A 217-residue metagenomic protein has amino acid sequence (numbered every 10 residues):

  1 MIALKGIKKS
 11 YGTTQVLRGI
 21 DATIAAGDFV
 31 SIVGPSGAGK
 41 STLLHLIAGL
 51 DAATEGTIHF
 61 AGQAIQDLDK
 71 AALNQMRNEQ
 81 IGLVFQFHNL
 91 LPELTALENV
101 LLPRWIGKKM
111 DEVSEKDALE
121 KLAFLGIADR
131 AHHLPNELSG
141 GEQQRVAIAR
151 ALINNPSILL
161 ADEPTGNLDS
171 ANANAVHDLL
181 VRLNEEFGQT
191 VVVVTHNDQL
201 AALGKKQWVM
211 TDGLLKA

Functional and structural regions predicted by a protein language model:
M1-M210: ABC family nucleotide-binding domain
D212-A217: Conserved switch/coupling elements of ABC/ABC-like ATPase nucleotide-binding domains
